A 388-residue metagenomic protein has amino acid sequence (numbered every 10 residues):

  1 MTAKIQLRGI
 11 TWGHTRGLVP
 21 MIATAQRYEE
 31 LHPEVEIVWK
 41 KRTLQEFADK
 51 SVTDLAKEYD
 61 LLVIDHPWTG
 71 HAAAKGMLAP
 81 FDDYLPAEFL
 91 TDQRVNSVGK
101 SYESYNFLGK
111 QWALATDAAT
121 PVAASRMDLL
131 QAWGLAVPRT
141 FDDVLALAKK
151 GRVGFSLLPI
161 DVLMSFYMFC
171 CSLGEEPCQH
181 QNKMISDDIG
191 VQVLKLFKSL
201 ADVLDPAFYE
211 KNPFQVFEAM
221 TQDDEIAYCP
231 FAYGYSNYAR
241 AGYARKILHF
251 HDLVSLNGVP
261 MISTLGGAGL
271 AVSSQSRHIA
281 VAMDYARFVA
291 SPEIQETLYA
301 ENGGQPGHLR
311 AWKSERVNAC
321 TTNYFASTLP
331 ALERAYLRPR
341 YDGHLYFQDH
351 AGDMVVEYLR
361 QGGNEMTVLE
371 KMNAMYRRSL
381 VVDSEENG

Functional and structural regions predicted by a protein language model:
M1-W68, M375-G388: Conserved N-terminal structural module of periplasmic/extracytoplasmic solute-binding proteins
T69-T120, H251: Hinge/lid segment of periplasmic solute-binding proteins
W112-L114, D142-K183, I189, I226: Extracytoplasmic/periplasmic solute-binding protein
L129, F288-L309: Periplasmic-binding protein-like
Q181-K211: Glycine-centered hinge/linker elements that transmit conformational signals in sensory and ligand-binding systems
D202-R277: Extracytoplasmic/periplasmic substrate-binding proteins
A300-D353, E357: Long, aromatic- and glycine/proline-rich binding clefts that accommodate carbohydrate-like moieties
E333-G388: Conserved C-terminal helix/tail region of periplasmic/extracytoplasmic solute-binding proteins
